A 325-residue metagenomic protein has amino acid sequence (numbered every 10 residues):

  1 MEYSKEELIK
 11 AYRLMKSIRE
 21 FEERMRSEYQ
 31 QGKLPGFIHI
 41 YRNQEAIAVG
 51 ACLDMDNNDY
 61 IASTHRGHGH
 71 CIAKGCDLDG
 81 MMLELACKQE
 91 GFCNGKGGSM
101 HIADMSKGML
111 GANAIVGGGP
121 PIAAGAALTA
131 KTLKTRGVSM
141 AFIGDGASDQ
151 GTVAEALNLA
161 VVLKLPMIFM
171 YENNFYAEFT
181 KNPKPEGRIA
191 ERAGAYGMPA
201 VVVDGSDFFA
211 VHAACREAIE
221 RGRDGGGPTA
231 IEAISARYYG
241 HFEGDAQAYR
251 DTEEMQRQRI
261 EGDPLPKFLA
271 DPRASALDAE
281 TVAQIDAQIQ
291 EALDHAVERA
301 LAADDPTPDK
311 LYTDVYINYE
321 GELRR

Functional and structural regions predicted by a protein language model:
M1-I47, E243-R325: Conserved acidic/glycine
E20, F92-K96, I231, H241: N-proximal short alpha-helices
E23-R26, K33-L163, K181-A190, A195-G197: Cofactor-binding active-site loop characterized by glycine-rich and histidine/acidic residues
H65, A233-S235, V315: A general secondary-structure junction signal
C71, G97-M100, F242, A246 (+1 more regions): Compositionally biased, intrinsically disordered low-complexity regions
C71-A73, F179, H241, K310: Short acidic, gly/pro-rich beta-turn/loop elements at beta-sheet edges and active-site/ligand-binding grooves
G108-A302: Glycine-rich ThDP/TPP pyrophosphate-binding loop and its adjacent helix/strand module within ThDP-dependent enzymes
